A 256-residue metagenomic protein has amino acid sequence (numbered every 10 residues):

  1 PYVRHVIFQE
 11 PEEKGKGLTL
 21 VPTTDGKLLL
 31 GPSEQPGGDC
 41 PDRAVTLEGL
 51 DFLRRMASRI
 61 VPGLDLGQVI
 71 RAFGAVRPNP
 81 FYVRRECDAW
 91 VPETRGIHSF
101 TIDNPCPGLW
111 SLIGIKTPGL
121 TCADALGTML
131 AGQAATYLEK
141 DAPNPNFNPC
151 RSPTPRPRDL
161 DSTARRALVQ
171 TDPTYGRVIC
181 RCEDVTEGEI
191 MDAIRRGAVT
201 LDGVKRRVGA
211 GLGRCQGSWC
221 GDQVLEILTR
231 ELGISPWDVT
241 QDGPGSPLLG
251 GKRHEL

Functional and structural regions predicted by a protein language model:
P1-Q35: Conserved FAD-binding catalytic core of PHBH/FMO-like flavoproteins
Y2-H5, R77-R84, P247-R253: Short, solvent-exposed polar/charged micro-motifs at secondary-structure junctions
P11-G15, T24-D25, P36-V178, V185-R195 (+2 more regions): C-terminal catalytic lobe of FAD-dependent flavoproteins
C180-C182, C215, C220: Short cysteine clusters
T186-G197, W219-W237: Iron-sulfur (Fe-S) cluster-binding segments and ferredoxin-like electron-carrier domains, especially [2Fe-2S]
R206-L212, G221-Q223, P244-G245: Small/polar glycine-rich anion-binding or flexible loop at a beta-alpha turn
G233-L256: Low-complexity, small/polar and acidic-rich linker and loop segments
